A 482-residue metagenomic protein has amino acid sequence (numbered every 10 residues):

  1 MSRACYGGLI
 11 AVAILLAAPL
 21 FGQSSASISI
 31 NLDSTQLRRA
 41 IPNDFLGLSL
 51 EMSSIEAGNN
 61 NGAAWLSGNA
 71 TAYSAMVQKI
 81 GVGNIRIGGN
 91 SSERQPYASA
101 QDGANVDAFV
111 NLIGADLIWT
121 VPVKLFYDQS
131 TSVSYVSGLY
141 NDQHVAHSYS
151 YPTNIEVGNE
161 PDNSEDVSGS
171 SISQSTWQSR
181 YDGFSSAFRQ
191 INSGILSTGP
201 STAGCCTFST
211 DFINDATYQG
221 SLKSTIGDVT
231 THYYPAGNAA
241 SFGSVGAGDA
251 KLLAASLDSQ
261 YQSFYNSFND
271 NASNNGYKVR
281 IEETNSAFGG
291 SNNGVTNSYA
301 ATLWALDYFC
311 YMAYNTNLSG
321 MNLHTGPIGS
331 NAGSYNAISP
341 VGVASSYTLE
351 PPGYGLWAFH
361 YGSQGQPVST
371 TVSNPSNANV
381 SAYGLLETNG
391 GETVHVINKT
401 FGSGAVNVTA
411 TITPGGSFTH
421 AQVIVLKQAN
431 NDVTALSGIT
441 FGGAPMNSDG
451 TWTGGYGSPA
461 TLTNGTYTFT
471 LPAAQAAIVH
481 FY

Functional and structural regions predicted by a protein language model:
M1-L9: Bacterial N-terminal signal peptides that target proteins for export
G8-P19: Bacterial N-terminal signal peptides
S25-S224: N-terminal catalytic cores of secreted or lumenal carbohydrate-active enzymes
R39-A40, S54-N60, A239-A240, G404 (+2 more regions): Short, solvent-exposed loop/turn elements at domain surfaces
Y135-G138, Q174-T302, Y308, N315-T316: Noncatalytic carbohydrate-binding groove/subsite architecture in carbohydrate-active enzymes
I281, N285-A382, T388-G390: Aromatic/acidic polysaccharide-binding cleft in carbohydrate-active enzymes
S376-D432, A474-I478: Carbohydrate-binding surface patches
G415-Y467, L471: Acidic, Ser/Thr/Pro-rich beta/coil linker or hinge segments at domain junctions
